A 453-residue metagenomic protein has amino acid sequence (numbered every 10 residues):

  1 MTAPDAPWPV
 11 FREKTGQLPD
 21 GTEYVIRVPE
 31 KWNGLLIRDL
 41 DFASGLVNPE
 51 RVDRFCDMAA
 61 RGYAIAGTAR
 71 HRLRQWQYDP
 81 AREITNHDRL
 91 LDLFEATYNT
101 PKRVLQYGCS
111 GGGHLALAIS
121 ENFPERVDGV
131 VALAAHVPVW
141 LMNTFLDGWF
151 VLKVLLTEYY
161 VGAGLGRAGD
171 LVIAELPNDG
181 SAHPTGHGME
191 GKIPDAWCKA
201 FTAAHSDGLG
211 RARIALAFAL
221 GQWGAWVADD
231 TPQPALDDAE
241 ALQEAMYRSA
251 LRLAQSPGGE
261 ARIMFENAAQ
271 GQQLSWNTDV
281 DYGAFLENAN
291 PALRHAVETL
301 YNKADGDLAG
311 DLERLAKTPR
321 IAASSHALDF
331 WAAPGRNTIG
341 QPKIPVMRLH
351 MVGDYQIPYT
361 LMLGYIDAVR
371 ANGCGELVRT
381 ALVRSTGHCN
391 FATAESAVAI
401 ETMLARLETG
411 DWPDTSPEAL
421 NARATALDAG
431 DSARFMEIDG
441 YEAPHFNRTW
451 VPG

Functional and structural regions predicted by a protein language model:
M1-G453: C-terminal His-loop and adjacent cap/lid subdomain of alpha/beta-hydrolase
